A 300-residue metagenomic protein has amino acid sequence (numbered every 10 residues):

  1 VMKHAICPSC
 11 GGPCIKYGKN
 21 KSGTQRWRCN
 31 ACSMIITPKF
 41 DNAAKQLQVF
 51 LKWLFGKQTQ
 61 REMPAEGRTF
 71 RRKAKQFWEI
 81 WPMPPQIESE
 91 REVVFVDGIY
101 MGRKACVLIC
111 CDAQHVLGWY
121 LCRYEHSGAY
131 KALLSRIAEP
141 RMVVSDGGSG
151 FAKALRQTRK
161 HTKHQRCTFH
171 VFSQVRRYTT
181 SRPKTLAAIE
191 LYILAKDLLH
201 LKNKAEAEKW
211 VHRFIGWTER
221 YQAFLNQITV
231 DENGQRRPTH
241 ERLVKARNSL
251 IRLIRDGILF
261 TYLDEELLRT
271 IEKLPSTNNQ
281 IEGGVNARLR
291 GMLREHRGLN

Functional and structural regions predicted by a protein language model:
V1-H4, S22-Q25: Short metal-coordination and nucleic-acid-contact micro-motifs, chiefly zinc-binding Cys/His arrays
P8-S9, A31: Short, cysteine/histidine-rich loop/knuckle motifs that typically chelate Zn2+
I15-N20, K39-N42: Short Cys/His-rich "knuckle" micro-motifs
R26, A31-F50, R141-G148, A152 (+1 more regions): Acidic/histidine-rich catalytic cores and adjacent linkers of DNA breakage/strand-transfer/modification proteins
R28, I35, A65-H161, Q280: RNase H-like nuclease fold core
L54-P64: Short, charged amphipathic recognition helices of the HTH superfamily and cognate SANT/SANTA-like modules
A105, A154, Y178, R290-G291: Short, function-defining helix-loop hinge/capping sites that tune catalysis or transport
D146-A195: Conserved beta-strand -> loop -> alpha-helix junction used to position metal-binding or nucleic-acid-contacting
